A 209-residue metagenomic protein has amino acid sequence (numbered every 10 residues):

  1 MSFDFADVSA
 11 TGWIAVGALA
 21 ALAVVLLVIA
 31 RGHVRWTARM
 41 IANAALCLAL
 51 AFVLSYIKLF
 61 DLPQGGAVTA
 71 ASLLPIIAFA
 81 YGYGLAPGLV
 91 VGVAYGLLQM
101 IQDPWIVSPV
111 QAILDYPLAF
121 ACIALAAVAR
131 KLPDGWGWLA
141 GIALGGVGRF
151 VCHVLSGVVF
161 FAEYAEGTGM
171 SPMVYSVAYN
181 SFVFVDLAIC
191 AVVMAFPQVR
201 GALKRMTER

Functional and structural regions predicted by a protein language model:
M1-G17, P63-G66, S108-V110, V128-R209: Membrane-embedded alpha-helical hairpins and interfacial helices in multi-pass inner-membrane proteins
S2, D7-F79: Hydrophobic transmembrane alpha-helices
S2, S55-A70, V93-A127, F161-E166: Interfacial aromatic-anchored transmembrane helix boundaries in multi-pass membrane proteins
A18-R31, A42-L48, V53, V91 (+1 more regions): Short helix-perturbing small/polar motifs within transmembrane alpha-helices
L54-L59, F79-G82, A86, I101-S108 (+1 more regions): Juxtamembrane membrane-interface segments at transmembrane alpha-helix termini
A71-G88, L125-A126: Generic transmembrane alpha-helix motif of multi-pass integral membrane proteins
L73-I77, D115-I123, L187, A191: Alpha-helical transmembrane segments of multi-pass membrane proteins
V90-A94, V193: Short hydrophobic alpha-helical segments that form membrane-spanning helices or hydrophobic packing faces of helical
